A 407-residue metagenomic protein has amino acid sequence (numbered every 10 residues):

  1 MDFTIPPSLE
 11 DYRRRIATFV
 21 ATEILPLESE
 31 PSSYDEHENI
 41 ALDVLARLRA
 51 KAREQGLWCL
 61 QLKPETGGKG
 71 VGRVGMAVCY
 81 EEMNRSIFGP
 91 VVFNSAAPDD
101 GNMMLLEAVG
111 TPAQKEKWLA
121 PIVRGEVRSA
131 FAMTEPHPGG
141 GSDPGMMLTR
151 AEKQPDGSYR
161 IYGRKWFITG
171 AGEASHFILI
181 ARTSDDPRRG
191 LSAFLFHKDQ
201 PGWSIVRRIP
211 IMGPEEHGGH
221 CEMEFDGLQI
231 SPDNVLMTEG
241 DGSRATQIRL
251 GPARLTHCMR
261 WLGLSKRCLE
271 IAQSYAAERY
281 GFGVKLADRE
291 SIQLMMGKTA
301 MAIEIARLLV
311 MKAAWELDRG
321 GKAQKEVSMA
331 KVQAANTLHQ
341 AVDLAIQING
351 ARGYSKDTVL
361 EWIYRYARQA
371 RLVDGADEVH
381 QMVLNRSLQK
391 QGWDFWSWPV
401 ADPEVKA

Functional and structural regions predicted by a protein language model:
M1-I87, A96, V109-Q114, P121-E126 (+3 more regions): Alpha-helical interface subdomain recognition
V71-G72, S142-G145, G170-S175, R188-G190 (+1 more regions): Short glycine/proline-enriched turns and hinge-like loops at secondary-structure junctions
G125-E135: A short, Trp-centered hydrophobic/proline-enriched beta-strand micro-motif
M133, P138-M147, K153-Y159, I168-G170 (+1 more regions): Hydrophobic, small-residue-rich alpha-helical packing segments that form membrane-like cores
P138-G139, W166-G172, P214, P252-T256 (+1 more regions): Glycine-rich phosphate/pyrophosphate-binding beta-alpha loops
M146, P201-Q229: Flexible, small-/acidic-enriched active-site or ligand-binding loops
S158, Y162-V206: A short core secondary-structure module
G227-A245: Long, acidic (Asp/Glu-rich), low-complexity accessory segments flanking structured domains
